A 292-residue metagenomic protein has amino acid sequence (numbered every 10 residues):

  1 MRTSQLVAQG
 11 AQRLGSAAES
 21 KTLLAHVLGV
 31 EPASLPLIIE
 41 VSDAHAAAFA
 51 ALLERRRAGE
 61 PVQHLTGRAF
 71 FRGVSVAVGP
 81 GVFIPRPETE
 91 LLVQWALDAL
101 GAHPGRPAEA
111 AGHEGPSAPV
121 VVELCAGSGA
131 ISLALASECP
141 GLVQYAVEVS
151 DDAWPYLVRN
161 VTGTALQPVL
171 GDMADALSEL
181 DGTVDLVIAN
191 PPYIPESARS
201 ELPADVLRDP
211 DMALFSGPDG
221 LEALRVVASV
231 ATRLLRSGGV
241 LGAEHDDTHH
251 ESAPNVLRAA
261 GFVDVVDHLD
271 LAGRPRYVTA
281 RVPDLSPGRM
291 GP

Functional and structural regions predicted by a protein language model:
M1-A17: Non-catalytic nucleic-acid substrate-recognition regions in nucleic-acid-modifying enzymes
T22-A99: Conserved AdoMet
L23, G59, T89, I131 (+5 more regions): Residue-level signal for inorganic ion chemistry
S75, V143, A165-Q167, V263-V266: Conserved beta-strand segments of alpha/beta enzyme cores
L91-S200, V226: Conserved SAM/SAH cofactor-binding pocket of Class I
P192-A223: Mobile active-site "lid"/loop adjacent to the S-adenosyl-L-methionine
P218-A280: Conserved Class I SAM-dependent methyltransferase catalytic core
V278-P292: C-terminal lobe and adjacent flexible extensions of AdoMet/dcAdoMet transferase-like proteins
